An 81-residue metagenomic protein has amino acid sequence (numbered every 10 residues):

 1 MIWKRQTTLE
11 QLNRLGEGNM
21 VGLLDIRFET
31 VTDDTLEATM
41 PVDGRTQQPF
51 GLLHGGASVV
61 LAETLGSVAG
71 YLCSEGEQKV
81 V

Functional and structural regions predicted by a protein language model:
M1-V81: Terminal targeting signals and extreme-terminal segments of soluble enzymes
